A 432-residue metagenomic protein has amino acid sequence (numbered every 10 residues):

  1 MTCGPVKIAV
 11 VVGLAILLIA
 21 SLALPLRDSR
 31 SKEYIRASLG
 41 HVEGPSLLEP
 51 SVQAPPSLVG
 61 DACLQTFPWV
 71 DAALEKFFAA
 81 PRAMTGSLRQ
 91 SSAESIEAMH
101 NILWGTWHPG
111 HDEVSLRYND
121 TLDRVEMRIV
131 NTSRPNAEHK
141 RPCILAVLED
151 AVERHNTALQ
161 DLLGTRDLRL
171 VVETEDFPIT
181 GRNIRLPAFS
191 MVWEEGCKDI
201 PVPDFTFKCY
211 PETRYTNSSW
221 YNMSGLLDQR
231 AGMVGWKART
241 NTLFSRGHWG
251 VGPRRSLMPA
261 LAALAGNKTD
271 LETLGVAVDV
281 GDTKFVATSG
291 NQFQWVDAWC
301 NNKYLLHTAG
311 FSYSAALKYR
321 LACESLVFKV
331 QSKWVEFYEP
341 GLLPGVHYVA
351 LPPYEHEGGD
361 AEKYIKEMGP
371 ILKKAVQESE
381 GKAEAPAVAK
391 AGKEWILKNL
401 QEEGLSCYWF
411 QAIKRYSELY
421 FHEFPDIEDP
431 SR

Functional and structural regions predicted by a protein language model:
M1-L39: N-terminal signal-anchor transmembrane helix specifying type II single-pass membrane topology of secretory-pathway
C3, I19-L22, R246, C323 (+2 more regions): Generic structural signal for bulky hydrophobic/aromatic residues embedded in well-ordered secondary structure
A20-L22, N217, N302, E384: A residue-level detector for conformationally permissive "hinge/kink" positions
L24-R27, N241, L317: Solvent-exposed, well-ordered amphipathic alpha-helical segments that flank/support binding or catalytic loops
Y34-S289, F293-W295, P430: Secretory-pathway glycan-assembly enzymes, especially type II membrane glycosyltransferases that use nucleotide-sugar
D297-R432: Catalytic binding pocket for nucleotide-activated donors in carbohydrate/polymer assembly enzymes
